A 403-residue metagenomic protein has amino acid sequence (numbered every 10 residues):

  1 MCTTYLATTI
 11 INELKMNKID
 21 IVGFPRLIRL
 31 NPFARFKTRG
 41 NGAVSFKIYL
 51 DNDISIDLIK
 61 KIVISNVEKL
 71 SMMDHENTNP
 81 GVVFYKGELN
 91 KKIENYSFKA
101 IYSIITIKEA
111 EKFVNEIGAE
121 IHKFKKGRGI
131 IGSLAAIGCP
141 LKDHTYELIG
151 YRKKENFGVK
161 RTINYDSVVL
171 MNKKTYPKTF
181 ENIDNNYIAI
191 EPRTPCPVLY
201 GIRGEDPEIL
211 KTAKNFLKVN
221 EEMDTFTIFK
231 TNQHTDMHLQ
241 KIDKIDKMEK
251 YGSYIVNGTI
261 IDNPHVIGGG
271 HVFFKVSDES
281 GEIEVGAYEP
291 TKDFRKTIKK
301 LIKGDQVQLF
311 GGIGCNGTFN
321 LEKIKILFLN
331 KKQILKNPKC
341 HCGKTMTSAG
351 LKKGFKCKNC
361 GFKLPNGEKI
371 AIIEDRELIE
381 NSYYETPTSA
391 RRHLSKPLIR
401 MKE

Functional and structural regions predicted by a protein language model:
I59, V63-D243: Long, hydrophobic alpha/beta structural blocks
K250-G269, I334-P338: Structural detector for short beta-strands of small beta-barrel domains
S253-D262, K299-G314, I324: OB-fold and OB-like beta-barrel modules that bind single-stranded nucleic acids
H265-T291: OB-fold (S1/OB) nucleic-acid-binding surfaces
G312-K339: OB-fold/S1-family single-stranded nucleic acid-binding modules
K339-G343, C357-C360: Short cysteine-rich clusters marking metal-coordination/redox-active sites
L351-L364: Cysteine-rich micro-motifs
K369-E403: Long, charge-rich boundary regions
